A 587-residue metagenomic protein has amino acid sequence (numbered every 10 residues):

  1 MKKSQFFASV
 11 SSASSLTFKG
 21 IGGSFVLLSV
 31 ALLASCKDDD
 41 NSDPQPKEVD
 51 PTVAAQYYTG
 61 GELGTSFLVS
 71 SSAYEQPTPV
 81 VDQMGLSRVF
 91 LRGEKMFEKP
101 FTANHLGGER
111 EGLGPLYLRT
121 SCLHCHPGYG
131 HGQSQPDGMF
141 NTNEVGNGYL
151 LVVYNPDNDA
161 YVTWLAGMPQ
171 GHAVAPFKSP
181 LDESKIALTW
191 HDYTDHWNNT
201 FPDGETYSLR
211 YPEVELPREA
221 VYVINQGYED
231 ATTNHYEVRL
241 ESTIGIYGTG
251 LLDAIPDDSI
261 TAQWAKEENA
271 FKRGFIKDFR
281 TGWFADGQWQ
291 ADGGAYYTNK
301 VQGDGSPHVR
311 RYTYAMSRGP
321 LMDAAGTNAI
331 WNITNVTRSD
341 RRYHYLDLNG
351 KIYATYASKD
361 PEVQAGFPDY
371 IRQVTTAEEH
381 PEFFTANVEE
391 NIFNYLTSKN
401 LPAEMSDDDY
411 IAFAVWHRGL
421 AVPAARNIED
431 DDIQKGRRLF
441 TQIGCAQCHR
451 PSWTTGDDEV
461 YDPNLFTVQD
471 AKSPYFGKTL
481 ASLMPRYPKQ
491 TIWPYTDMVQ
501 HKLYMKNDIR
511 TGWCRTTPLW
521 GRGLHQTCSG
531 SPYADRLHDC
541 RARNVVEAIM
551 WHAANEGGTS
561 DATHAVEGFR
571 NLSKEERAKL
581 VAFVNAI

Functional and structural regions predicted by a protein language model:
K3-S4, V26, V30-Y57: Bacterial Sec-dependent N-terminal signal peptides
K19-G20: Glycine-biased, low-complexity coil/linker segments
E48-P77, F90, E94: N-terminal regions that are enriched for targeting/export leaders and immediately downstream pro/stem segments
L68-V69, E75-V89, E98-D409: Extracytoplasmic redox metalloprotein regions
S72-L113, P402, D409-T441, T455-G456 (+3 more regions): Electrostatic cytochrome c docking/interface patches
Y117-Y129, I246, F413, G436 (+4 more regions): The canonical Cys-X-X-Cys-His
D230-I255, S259, Q263-K266, P485-G558: An acidic, gly/pro-interrupted, aromatic-rich
G350-V422, D432-R438, C514-I587: Extracellular low-complexity, Gly/Ser/Thr-rich intrinsically disordered linkers and protease-sensitive activation/hinge
